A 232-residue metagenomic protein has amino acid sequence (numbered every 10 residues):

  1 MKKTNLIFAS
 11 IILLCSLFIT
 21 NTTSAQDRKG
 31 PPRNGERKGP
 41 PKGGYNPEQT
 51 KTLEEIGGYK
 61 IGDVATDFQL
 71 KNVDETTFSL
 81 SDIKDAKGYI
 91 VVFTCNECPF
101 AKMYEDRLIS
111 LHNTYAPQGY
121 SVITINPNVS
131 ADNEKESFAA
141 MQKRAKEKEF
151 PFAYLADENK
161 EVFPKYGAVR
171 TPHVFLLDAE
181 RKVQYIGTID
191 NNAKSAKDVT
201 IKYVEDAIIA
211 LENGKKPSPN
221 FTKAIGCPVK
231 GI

Functional and structural regions predicted by a protein language model:
M1-R33, R37-P41: Bacterial Sec-dependent N-terminal signal peptides
Y45-S81: N-terminal "domain-start" segment that seeds a small globular fold
T66, F150-F152, A168-F175: Structural micro-motif
S79-K102, I208: Short active-site neighborhood of thiol/selenol oxidoreductases, capturing the structured segment around
A86-Y89, P117-V122, E149-A153, A179-K182: Loop/turn elements at helix/coil->beta-strand transitions in domains of secreted/extracellular proteins
C95-M103, V174, C227-K230: Short, thiol/selenol-centered motifs that function as redox-active sites or metal-ligating centers
K102-E147, A156-K165: Structural microenvironment flanking redox-active thiols in thiol-disulfide oxidoreductases
L176-I232: Thiol-/selenol-based redox modules, centered on thioredoxin-like and closely related oxidoreductase domains
